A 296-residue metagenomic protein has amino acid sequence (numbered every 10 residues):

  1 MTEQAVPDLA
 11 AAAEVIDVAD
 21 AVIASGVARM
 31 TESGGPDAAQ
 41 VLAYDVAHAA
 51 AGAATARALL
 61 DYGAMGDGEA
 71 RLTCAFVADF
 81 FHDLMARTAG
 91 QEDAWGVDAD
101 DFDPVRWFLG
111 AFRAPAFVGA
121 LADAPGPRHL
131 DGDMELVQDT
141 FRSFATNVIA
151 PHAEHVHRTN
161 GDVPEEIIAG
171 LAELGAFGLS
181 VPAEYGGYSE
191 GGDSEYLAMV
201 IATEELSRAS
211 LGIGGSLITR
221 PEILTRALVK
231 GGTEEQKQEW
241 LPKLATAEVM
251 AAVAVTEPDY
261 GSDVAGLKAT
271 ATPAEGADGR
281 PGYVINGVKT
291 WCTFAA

Functional and structural regions predicted by a protein language model:
T2-P36, Q40-A47, D61-M65, G96-S216 (+2 more regions): Amphipathic, small/basic residue-rich leader segments at the start of a protein or domain
A53, F80-Q91: Amphipathic alpha-helical coiled-coil segments
A56-H82: Short secondary-structure subsegments characteristic of cysteine-rich extracellular domains
E69-V77, Q91-R106: C-terminal, helix-dominated tail/subdomain
F76, L197, I201, E222-I223: Short amphipathic alpha-helical face segments that pack within enzyme cores and frequently flank/anchor catalytic
H129-G132, Y188, G231-A296: Glycine-rich, Trp-frequent "lid" loop and neighboring beta-strands that shape and gate the flavin cofactor pocket
G214-E235, G261: N-terminal glycine-rich flavin-associated loop
